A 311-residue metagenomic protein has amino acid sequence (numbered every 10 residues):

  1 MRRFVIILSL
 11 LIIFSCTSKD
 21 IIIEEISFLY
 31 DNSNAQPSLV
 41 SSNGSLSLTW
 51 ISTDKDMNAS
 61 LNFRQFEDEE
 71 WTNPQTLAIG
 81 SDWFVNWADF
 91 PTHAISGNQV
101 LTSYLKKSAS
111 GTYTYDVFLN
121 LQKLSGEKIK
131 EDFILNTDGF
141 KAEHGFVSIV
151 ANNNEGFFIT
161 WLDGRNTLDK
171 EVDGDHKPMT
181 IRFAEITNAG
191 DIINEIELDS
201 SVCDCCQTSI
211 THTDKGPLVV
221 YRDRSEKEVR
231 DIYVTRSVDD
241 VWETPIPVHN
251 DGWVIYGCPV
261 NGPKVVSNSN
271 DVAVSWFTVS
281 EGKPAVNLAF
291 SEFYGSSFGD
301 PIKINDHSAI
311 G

Functional and structural regions predicted by a protein language model:
F4-I13: Sec-dependent N-terminal signal peptides
C16-G311: Extracellular, repeat-based ectodomains that mediate carbohydrate processing or recognition
